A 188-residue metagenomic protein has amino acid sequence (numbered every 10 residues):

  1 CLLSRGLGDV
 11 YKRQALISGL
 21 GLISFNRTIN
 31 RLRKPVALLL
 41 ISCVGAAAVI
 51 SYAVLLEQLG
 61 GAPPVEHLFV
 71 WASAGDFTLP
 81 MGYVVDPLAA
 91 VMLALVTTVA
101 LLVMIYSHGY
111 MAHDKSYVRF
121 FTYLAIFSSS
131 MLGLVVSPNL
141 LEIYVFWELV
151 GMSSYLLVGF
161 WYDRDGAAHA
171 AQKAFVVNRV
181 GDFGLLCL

Functional and structural regions predicted by a protein language model:
C1-Y11: Single conserved hydrophobic/aromatic residue that forms the stacking wall/gate of nucleotide- or nucleobase-binding
L2, Y117, A171: Short coil/loop residues immediately preceding or within conserved phosphate-binding loops of NTP-utilizing enzyme
S4-R5, N30-V36, S42, A46-V49 (+3 more regions): Hydrophobic alpha-helical transmembrane segments of multi-pass integral membrane proteins
A15-G19, T97, S129-S130, L188: Small-residue hotspots
G19-L20, I50-V54, Y144-V145, Y155-V158: Short, solvent-exposed loop/turn and secondary-structure capping segments
G21-T122: Transmembrane helix-loop-helix hairpins at membrane boundaries of multipass inner-membrane proteins
V36, F120-L188: Alpha-helical multi-pass transmembrane bundles of energy-transducing inner-membrane proteins
